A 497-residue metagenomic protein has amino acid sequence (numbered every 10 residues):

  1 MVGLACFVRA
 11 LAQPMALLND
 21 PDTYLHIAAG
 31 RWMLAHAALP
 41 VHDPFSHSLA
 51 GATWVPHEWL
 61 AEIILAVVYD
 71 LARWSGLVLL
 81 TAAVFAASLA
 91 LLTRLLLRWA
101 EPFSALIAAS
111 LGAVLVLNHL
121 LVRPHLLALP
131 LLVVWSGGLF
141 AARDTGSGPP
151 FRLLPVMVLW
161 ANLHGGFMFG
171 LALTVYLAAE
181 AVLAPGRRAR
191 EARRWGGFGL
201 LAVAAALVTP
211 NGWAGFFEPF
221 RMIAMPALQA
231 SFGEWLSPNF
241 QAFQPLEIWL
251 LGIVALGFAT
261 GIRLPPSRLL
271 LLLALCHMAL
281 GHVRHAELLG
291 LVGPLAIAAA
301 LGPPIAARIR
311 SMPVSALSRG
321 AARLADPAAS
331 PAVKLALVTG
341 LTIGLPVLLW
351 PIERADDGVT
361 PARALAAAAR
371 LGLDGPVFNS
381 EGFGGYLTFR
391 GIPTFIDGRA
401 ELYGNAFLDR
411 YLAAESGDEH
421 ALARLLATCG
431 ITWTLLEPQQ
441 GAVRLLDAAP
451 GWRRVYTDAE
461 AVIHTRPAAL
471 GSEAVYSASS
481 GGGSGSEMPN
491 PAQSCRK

Functional and structural regions predicted by a protein language model:
L4, L92-V114, P130: Transmembrane-helix signature of polytopic, membrane-embedded enzymes that assemble or transfer cell-envelope glycans
A10, G112-V116, P150-G165, L201-A206 (+1 more regions): Membrane-interface alpha helices of multi-pass inner-membrane proteins
L34, L39, G165-I262, G290: Transmembrane catalytic cores of multi-pass membrane glycosyltransferases and polysaccharide-assembly enzymes
S48-S75: Short hydrophobic/aromatic helix or loop-helix immediately within or flanking a transmembrane segment in polytopic
L79-W99: Transmembrane-helix motifs of polytopic, lipid-linked glycan transferases
V133-P150, E180, V254-G261: Membrane-interface transmembrane helices that cradle and orient dolichyl/undecaprenyl
A141-V158, A192-G197, L269-L273: Short hydrophobic alpha-helices at membrane interfaces in multi-pass membrane enzymes
W350-R496: Extracytoplasmic
